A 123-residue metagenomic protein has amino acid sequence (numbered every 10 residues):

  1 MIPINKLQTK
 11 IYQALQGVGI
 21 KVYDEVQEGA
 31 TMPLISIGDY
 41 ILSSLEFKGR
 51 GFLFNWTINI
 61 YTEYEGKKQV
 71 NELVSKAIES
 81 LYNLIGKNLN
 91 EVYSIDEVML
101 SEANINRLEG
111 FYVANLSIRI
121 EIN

Functional and structural regions predicted by a protein language model:
M1-G29, S36-N123: Charged, amphipathic alpha-helical segments and their flanking helix caps
